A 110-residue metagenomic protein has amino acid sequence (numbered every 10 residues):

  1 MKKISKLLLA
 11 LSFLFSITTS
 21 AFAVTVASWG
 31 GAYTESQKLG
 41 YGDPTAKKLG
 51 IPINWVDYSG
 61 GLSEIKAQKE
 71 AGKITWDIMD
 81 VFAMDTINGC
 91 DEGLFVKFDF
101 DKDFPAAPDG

Functional and structural regions predicted by a protein language model:
M1-L8: Bacterial N-terminal signal peptides that target proteins for export
L9-I17: Bacterial N-terminal signal peptides
L14, A71-I74, F95: A general structural signal for well-ordered secondary-structure junctions
I17-A23: Sec/Tat signal peptide C-region and signal peptidase I cleavage site
A23-N88: Early extracytoplasmic/lumenal segment of secretory-pathway proteins
F82-A83, I87-G110: Hinge/lid segment of periplasmic solute-binding proteins
